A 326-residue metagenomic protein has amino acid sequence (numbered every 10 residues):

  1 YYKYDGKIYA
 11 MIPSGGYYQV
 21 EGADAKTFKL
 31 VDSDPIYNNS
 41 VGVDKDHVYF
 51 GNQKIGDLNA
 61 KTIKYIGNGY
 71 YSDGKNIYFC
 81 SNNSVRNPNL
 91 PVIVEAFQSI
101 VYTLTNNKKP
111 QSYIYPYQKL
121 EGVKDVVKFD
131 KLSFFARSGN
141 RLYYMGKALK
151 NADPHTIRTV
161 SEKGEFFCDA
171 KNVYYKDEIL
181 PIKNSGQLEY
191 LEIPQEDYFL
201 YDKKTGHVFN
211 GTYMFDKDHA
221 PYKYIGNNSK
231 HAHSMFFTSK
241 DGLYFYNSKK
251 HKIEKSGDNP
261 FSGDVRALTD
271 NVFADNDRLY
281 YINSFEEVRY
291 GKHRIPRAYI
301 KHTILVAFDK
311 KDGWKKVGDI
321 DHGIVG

Functional and structural regions predicted by a protein language model:
Y1-G326: Non-catalytic tandem-repeat scaffold regions and their flanking low-complexity/translocation tails
